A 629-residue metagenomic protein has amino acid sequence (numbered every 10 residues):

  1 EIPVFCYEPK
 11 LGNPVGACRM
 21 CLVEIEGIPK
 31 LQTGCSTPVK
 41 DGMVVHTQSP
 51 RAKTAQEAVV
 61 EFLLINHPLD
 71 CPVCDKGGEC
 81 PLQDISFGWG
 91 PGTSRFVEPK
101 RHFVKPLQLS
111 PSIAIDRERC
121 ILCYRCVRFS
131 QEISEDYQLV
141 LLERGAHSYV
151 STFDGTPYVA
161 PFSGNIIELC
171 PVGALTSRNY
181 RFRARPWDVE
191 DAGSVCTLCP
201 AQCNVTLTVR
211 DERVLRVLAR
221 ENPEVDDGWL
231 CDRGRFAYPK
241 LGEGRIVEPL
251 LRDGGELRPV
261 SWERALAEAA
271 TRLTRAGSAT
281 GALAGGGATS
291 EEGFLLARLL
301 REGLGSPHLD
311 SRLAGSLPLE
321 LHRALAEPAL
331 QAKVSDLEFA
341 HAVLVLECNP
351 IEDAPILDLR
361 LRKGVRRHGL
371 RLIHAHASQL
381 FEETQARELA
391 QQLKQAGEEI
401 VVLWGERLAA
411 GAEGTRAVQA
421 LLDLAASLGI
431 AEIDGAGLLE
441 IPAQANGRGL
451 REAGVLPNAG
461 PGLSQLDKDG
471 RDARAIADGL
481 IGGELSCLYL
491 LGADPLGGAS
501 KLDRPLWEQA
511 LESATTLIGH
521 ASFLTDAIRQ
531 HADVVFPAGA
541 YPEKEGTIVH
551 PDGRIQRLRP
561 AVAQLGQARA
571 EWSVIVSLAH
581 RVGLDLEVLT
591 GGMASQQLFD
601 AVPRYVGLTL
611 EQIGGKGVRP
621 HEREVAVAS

Functional and structural regions predicted by a protein language model:
E1-E26: A basic, amphipathic helix-loop patch mediating RNA/tRNA/ribosome contacts
E8-A17, T37-P38, R144, G591-M593: Short, glycine-/polar-rich solvent-exposed loops and beta-turns at beta-strand/coil boundaries
A17, A420, A570-V574: Catalytic-loop motifs flanking and including active-site residues across diverse enzymes
R19-T197, A201-V205, R210-R213: Fe-S ferredoxin-like electron-transfer domains and their immediately adjacent linker/connector regions across
L64, P68, D116, C123 (+10 more regions): Catalytic alpha/large subunits of respiratory electron-transfer oxidoreductases, centered on bis-MGD molybdoenzymes
L69-H102, P106, Q564-P620: N-terminal leader/propeptide and maturation segments of large enzyme subunits in energy/redox metabolism and hydrolases
F96-P106, H322-R323, Q465-K468, R557-L558: Surface-exposed acidic, glycine/proline-enriched linker/cap segments that occur as 15-30-residue helix-coil
P551-L565: The feature captures the short pre-catalytic strand/loop hairpin that immediately precedes and shapes the active-site
